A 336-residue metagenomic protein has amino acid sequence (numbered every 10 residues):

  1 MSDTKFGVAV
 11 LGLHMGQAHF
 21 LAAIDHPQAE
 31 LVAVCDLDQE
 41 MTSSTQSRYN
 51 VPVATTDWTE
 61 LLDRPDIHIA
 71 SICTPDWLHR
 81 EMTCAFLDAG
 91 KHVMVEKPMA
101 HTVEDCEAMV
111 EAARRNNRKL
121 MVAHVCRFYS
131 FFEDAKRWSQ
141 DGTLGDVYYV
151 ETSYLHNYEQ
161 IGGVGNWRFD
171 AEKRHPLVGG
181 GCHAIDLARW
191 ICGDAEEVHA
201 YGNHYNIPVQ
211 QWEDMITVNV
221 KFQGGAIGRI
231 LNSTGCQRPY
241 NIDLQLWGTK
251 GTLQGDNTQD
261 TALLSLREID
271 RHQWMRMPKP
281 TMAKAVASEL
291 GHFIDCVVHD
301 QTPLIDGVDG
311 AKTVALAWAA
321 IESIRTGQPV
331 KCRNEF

Functional and structural regions predicted by a protein language model:
M1-S2, I69-I72, R115, D295-F336: C-terminal helix-rich "cap/oligomerization" subdomain common to oxidoreductases
M1-Y49: N-terminal Rossmann-like dinucleotide-binding module
H14-M15, K119, C126-Q210, G327: Predominantly a Rossmann-like dinucleotide-binding segment in NAD(P)-dependent oxidoreductases
H19, E40, Y49-A112: Beta-loop-alpha module in the N-terminal Rossmann-like domain of NAD(P)-dependent dehydrogenases, especially those
T55, V95-E96, H101, L120-V122 (+3 more regions): Hydrophobic residues in well-ordered beta-strands that form the structural core
G90, V164-K173, E268-R276: Short glycine/proline- and charge-enriched loop/turn segments that cap or connect secondary-structure elements
G179, I185-D260, A287-D300, F336: Contiguous beta-strand/loop segments that form the cofactor/metal-binding neighborhood of enzyme cores
